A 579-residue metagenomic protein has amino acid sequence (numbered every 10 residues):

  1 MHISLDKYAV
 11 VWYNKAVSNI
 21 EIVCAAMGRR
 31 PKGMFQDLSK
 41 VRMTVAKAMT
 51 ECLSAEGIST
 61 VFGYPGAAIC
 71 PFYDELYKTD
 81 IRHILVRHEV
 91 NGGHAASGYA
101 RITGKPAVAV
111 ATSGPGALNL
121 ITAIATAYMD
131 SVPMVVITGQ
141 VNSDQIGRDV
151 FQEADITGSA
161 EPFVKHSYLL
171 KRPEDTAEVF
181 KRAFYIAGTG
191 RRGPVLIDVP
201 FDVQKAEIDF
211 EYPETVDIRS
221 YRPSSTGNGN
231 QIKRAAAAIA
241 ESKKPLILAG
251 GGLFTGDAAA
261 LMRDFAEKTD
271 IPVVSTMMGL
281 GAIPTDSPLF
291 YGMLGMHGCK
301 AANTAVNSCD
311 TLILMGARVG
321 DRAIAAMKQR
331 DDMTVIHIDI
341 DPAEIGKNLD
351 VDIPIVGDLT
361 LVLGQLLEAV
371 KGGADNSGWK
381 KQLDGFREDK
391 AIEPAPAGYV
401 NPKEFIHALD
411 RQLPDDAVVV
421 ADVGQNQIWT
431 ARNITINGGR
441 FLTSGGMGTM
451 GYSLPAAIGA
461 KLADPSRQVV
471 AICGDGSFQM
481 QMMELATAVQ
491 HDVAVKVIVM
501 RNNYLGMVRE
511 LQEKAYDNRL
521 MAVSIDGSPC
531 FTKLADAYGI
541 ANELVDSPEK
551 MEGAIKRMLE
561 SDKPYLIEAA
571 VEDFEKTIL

Functional and structural regions predicted by a protein language model:
H2, D6, Y13-N14, E21: Short, positively charged and aromatic/hydrophobic N-terminal segments
G28-G372, Q412-D415, T487, A494-V499 (+2 more regions): N-terminal alpha/beta PP-like core and its mobile active-site loop of ThDP/TPP-dependent enzymes
G33-V41, E174, D331-V423, D546-R557 (+1 more regions): Phosphate/pyrophosphate-binding active-site segments
A46-M49, S54, A67, F72-D74 (+2 more regions): Active-site diphosphate/adenylate-binding microenvironment
I137, D149-Q152, G346-N348, P354-V356 (+2 more regions): Thiamine diphosphate
L196, H337, V420, I472-C473: Generic enzyme active-site microenvironment
D198-D202, G424-Q427, E572: A glycine-rich phosphate-binding loop feature that marks nucleotide/adenosyl-phosphate handling sites
